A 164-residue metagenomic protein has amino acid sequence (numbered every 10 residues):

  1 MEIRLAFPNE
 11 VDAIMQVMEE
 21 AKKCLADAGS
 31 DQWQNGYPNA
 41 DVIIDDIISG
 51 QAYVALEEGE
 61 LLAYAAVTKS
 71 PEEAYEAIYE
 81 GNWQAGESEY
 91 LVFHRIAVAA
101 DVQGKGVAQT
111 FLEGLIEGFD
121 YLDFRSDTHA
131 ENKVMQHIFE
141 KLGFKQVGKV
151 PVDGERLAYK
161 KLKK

Functional and structural regions predicted by a protein language model:
E2-Q16: A short beta-loop-alpha structural element at the N-terminal edge of CoA-dependent acyl/N-acetyltransferase catalytic
K22-V42: Conserved GNAT-fold acetyl-CoA-binding loop/helix
S49-T68: Conserved beta-hairpin
A66-A97: Conserved acyl-donor/pantetheine-binding loop and adjacent beta-alpha core of acyl/acetyltransferases and related
R95-V98, G104-E117, H137-K141: Conserved acetyl-CoA-binding loop-helix of GNAT-fold acetyltransferases
Q103, S126-Q136: Conserved beta-strand-loop-alpha-helix junction that forms the acyl-donor binding cleft
L112, G118-A130: Conserved GNAT acetyl-CoA-binding A-motif
D127, E140-A158: Conserved catalytic-core motifs of GNAT/GCN5-like acyltransferases
